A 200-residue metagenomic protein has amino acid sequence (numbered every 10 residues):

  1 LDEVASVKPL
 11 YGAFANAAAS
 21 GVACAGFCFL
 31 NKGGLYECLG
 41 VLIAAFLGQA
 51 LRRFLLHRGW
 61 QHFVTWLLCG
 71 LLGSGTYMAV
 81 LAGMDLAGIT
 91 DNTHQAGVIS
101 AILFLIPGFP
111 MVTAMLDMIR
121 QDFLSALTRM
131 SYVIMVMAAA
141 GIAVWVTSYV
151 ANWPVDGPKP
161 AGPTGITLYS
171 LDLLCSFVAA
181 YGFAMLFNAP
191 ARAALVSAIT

Functional and structural regions predicted by a protein language model:
L1-T200: Alpha-helical transmembrane segments and their membrane-interface boundaries that form or gate the permeation pathway
